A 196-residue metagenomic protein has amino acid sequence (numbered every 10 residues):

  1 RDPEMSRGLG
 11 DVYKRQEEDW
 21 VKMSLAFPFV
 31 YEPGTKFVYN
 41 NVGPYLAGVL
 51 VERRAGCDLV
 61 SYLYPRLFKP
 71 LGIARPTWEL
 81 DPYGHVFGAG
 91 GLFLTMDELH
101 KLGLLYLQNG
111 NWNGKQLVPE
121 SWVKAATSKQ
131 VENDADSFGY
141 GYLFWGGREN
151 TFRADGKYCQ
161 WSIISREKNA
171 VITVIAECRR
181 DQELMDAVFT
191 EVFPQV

Functional and structural regions predicted by a protein language model:
R1-Y13: Single conserved hydrophobic/aromatic residue that forms the stacking wall/gate of nucleotide- or nucleobase-binding
D11-G90: Catalytic-site signature segments of enzymes, centered on catalytic residues
V21, L25, G48-V51, V60-Y64 (+7 more regions): Non-transmembrane alpha-helical segments in soluble domains of secreted/periplasmic/extracellular proteins
G43-L50, G88-N111, Q160-E177: Active-site-proximal alpha-helical segments within enzyme catalytic domains
E52-S61, F68-P76, T95-V118: Bacterial peptidoglycan biogenesis and beta-lactam-recognition machinery
R75, V123-I172: Active-site Gly/Thr loop motif
W78-A89, N109-Q130: A beta-strand-loop signature enriched in Asp, Gly, Thr, and Trp that corresponds to the sialidase/neuraminidase Asp-box
A154-V196: Structured C-terminal helix/loop/strand segments within mature extracytoplasmic catalytic/sensor domains
